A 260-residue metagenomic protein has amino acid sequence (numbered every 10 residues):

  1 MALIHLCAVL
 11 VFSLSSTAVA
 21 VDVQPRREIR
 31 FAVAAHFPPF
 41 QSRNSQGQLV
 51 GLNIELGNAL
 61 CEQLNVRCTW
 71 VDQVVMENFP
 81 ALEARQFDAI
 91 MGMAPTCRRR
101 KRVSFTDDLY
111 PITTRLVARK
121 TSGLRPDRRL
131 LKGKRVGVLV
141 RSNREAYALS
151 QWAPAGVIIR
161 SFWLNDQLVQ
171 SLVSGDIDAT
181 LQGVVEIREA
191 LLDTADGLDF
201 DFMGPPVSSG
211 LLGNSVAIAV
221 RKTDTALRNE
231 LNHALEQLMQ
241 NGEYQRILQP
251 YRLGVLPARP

Functional and structural regions predicted by a protein language model:
A2-S15: Bacterial N-terminal signal peptides
V21-C97, K101, S161, N241 (+2 more regions): Extracytoplasmic small-molecule ligand-binding "clamshell" domains of the periplasmic binding protein/Venus flytrap
R30, A84, D88-A89, D178-A179 (+2 more regions): Short, Asp-centered acidic motifs that coordinate Mg2+ and/or phosphate in catalytic or ligand-binding sites
A35, P111-A118, L192-N232, R252-P260: Periplasmic-binding protein-like
A35-P38, G47-E62, A94, R115-L164 (+1 more regions): Bilobed "Venus flytrap"/periplasmic-binding protein-like clamshell domains and structurally analogous long
G51-Q63, S122, R129-L130, K134-R135 (+2 more regions): Extended ligand-binding regions for polar small-molecule ligands
N58, E62, R67-L130, D196-L211: Acidic, polar ligand-binding/catalytic clefts
R67, N143-F162, L198-F202, H233-P260: Ligand-binding clefts/hinges and TM-proximal coupling segments of bilobed small-molecule sensing domains
